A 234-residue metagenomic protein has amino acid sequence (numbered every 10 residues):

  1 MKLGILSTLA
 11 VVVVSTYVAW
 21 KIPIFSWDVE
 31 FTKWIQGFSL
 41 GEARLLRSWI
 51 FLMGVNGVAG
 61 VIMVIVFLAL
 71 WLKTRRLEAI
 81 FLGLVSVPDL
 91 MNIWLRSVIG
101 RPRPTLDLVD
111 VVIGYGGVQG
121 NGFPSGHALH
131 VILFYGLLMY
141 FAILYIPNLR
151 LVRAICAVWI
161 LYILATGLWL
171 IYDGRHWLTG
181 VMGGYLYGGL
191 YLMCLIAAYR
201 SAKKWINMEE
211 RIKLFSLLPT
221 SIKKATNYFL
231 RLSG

Functional and structural regions predicted by a protein language model:
M1-V61, I99-Y115, R231-S233: N-terminal transmembrane-helix/juxtamembrane module of multi-pass inner/ER membrane proteins
L3-G4, M63-M91: Interfacial segments of alpha-helical transmembrane regions
L9, G60, V85-L90, Y185 (+1 more regions): Alpha-helical transmembrane spans of integral membrane proteins, capturing the lipid-embedded, hydrophobic core of TM
W20-P23, K73, I99-R101, P147 (+1 more regions): Short helix-capping/hinge motifs at transmembrane helix termini and TM-loop junctions
E42-A43, T74-E78, T105, N148-A154 (+1 more regions): Membrane-helix interface segments
L52-R76, I132-L138, A142: Hydrophobic alpha-helical transmembrane segments
S86-P104: Transmembrane alpha-helix/helix-exit interface in multi-pass inner-membrane proteins
V109-L232: Membrane-embedded catalytic cores of phosphoryl/pyrophosphoryl-handling enzymes
